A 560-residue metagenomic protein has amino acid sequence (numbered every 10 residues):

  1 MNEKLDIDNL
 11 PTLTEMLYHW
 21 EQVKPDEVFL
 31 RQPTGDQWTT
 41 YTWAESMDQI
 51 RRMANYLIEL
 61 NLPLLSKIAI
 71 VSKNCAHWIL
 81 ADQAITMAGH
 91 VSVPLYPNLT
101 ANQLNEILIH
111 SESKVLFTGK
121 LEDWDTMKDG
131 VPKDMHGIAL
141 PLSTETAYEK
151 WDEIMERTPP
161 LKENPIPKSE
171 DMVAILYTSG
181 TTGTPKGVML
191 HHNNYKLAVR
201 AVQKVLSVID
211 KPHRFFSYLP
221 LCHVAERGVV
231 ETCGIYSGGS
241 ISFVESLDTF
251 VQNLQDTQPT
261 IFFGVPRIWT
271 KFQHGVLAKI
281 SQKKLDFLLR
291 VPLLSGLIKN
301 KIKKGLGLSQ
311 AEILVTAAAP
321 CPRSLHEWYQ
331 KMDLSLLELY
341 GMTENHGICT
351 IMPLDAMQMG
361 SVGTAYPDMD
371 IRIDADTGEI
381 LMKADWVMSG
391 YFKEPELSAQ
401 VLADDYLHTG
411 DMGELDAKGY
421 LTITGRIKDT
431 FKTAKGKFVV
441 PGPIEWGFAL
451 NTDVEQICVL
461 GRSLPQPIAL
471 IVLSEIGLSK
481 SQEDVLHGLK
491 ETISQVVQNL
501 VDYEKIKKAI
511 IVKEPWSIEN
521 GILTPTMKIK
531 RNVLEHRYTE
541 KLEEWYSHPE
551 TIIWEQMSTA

Functional and structural regions predicted by a protein language model:
P25-V28, T158-Y177, T184, V208-R214: Conserved pre-ATP/AMP-binding loop-to-beta segment of ANL
F29-Q83, T100-N105, K150-E153, H192-N193: Conserved AMP-binding/adenylate-forming core of the ANL superfamily
T40-A44, V173-V199: Conserved AMP-binding A3 loop
L60, M87-E153, E455, E475: Structural core segment of the AMP-binding/adenylate-forming
L99, L116, D374, A384 (+3 more regions): AMP-binding/adenylate-forming catalytic core of the ANL superfamily
E122-S169, V276-G305: ANL superfamily adenylate-forming
K196-R214, L221-K301, Q310, S335: Conserved AMP-binding/adenylation subdomain of ANL enzymes
F262, I298-L421, I427-T430, I444 (+1 more regions): Conserved AMP-binding/adenylate-forming
